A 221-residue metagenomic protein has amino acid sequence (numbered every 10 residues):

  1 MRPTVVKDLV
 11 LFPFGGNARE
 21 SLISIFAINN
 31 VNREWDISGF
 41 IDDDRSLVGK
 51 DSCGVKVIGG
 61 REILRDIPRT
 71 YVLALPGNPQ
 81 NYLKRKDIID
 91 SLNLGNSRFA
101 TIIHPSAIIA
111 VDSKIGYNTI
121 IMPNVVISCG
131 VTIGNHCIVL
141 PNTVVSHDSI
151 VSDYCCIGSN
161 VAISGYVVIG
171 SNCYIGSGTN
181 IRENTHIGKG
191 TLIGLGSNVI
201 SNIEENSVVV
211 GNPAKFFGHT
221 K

Functional and structural regions predicted by a protein language model:
M1-L11, G54-R61, P141: Glycine/serine-rich loop-strand microenvironments at binding/catalytic pocket rims
P3-I25: Glycine-rich adenosine-cofactor-binding loop
L11-F12, I41, L75: Short hydrophobic segments within beta-strands
N17, G77-N81, K215: Short glycine-rich anion-binding loops that position phosphate/pyrophosphate groups of nucleotides and phosphorylated
I25-N29, L92: Active-site catalytic pocket residues across diverse enzymes, especially alpha/beta-hydrolases
N30-K50: NAD(P)-binding Rossmann-fold cofactor-contacting core
R45-H104, I108: Phosphate-bearing ligand-interacting subdomains that bind or position ATP/ADP/UDP/GDP/NAD(P) or nucleotide-linked
T101-V210, A214-F217: Structural signal for interior beta-strand "rungs" in well-ordered beta-sheet cores of soluble enzyme domains
